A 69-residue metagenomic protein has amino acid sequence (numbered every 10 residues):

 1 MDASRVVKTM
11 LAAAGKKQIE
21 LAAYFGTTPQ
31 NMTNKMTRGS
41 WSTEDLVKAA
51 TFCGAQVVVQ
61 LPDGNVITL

Functional and structural regions predicted by a protein language model:
M1-K16, Q60: A short, Lys/Arg-rich alpha-helix, primarily the initiator
K8, T33-N34, V47: Key DNA-contacting residues within the recognition helix of helix-turn-helix
L11, A22, A50: The alpha-helix within a helix-turn-helix
A23, N34, V58-L69: Short, charged recognition helix plus adjacent turn of helix-turn-helix-like nucleic-acid-binding domains
G26-W41: Recognition helix of helix-turn-helix/homeodomain-like DNA-binding domains that insert into the DNA major groove
E44-Q60: DNA major-groove recognition helix of helix-turn-helix/homeodomain DNA-binding modules
